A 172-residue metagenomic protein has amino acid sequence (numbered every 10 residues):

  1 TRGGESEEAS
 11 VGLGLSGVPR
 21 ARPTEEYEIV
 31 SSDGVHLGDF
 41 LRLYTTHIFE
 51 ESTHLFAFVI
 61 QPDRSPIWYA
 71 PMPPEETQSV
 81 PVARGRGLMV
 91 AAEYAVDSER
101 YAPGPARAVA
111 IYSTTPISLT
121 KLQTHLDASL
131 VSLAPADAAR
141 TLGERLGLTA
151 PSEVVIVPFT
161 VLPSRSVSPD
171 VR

Functional and structural regions predicted by a protein language model:
T1-R42, I48-R172: Secretory-pathway glycoprotein ectodomains that are cysteine- and/or Ser/Thr/Pro-rich
